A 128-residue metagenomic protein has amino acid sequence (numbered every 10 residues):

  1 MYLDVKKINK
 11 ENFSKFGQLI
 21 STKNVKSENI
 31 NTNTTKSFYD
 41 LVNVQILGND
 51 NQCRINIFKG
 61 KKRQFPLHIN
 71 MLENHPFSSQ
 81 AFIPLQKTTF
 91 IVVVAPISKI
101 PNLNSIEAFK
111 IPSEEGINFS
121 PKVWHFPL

Functional and structural regions predicted by a protein language model:
M1-A108: Non-catalytic, conserved peripheral segments adjacent to functional cores
F82, H125-L128: Short beta-strand His + acidic residue motifs that chelate non-heme Fe in jelly-roll/DSBH and cupin folds
I111-W124: Conserved metal-binding segment of the jelly-roll/cupin
